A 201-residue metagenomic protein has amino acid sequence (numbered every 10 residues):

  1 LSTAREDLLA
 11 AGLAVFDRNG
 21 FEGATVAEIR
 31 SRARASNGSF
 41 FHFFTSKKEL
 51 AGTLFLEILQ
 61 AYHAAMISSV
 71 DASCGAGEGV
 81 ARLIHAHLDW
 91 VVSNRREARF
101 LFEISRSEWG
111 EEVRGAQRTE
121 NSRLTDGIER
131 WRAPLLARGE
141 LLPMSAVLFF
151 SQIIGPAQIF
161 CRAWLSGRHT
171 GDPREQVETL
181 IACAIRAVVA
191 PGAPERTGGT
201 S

Functional and structural regions predicted by a protein language model:
A4-G12, I29, L50, L54-I58 (+3 more regions): Generic hydrophobic, amphipathic alpha-helix propensity
D7, V15-E49, T53: Helix-turn-helix
F21-E22, L141, H169: Conserved hydrophobic residue
T53, I67-R96, F149-I153, R174: Hydrophobic alpha-helical connector segments
Q60-H63, E111-R138, V147-S151, I159 (+2 more regions): Amphipathic alpha-helical packing segments from all-alpha helical-bundle domains
A86-D89, T125-A137, P156, R162-S201: C-terminal peripheral helix-coil segments that are non-catalytic and often amphipathic
V92-E112, E129-R130, I159-S166: Amphipathic alpha-helical segments used for helix-helix packing
R99-E103, M144, D172, E195-T197: Short, hydrophobic secondary-structure boundary micro-motifs
